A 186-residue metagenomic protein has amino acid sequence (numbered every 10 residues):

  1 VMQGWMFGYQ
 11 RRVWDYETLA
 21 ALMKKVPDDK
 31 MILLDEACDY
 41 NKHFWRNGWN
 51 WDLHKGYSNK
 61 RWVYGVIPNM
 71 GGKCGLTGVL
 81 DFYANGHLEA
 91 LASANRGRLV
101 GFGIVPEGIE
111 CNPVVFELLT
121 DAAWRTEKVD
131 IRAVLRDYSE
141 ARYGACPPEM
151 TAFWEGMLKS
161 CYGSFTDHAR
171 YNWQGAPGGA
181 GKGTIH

Functional and structural regions predicted by a protein language model:
V1-T151, E155: Catalytic-core regions of glycoside hydrolase
S164-D167: Extended alpha-helical coiled-coil "stalk/arm" regions that act as elongated linkers or oligomerization scaffolds
R170-H186: Histidine-centered catalytic/metal-binding microenvironments
